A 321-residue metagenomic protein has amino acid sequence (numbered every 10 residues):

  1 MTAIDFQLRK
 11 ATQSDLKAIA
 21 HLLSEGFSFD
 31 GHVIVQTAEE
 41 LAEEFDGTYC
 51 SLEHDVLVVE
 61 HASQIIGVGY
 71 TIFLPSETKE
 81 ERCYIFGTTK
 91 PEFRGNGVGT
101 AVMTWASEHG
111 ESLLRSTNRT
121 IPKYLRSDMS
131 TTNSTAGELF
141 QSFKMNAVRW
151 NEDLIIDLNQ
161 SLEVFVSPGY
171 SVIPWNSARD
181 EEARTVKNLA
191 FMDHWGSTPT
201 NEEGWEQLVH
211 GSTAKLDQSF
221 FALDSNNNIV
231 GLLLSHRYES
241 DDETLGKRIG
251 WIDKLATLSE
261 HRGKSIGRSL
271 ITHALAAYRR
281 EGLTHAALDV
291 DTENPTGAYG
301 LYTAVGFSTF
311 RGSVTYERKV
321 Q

Functional and structural regions predicted by a protein language model:
M1-S14, H21, E25, N146 (+1 more regions): Conserved N-terminal entry element of GNAT/NAT acetyltransferase domains
S28-Y49, H61, G69-T78, G196-L255: A conserved beta-strand-loop-helix scaffold within acyl/acetyltransferase catalytic domains
D55-V58, Q218-F221, T272: Hydrophobic beta-strand residues of extracellular immunoglobulin-like
F73-R82, F86-P168, V314-R318: Acyl-donor-binding surface of acyltransferase catalytic domains
I85, S127, I252, A286-V290: Conserved hydrophobic beta-strand within the GNAT/NAT acetyltransferase core sheet that lines the active-site cleft
G95-S112, K254-T257, G263-A276, R280 (+2 more regions): Conserved acetyl-CoA-binding loop-helix of GNAT-fold acetyltransferases
A136-F140, Y302, F307: Conserved active-site tyrosine of GNAT-family acetyltransferases
E152-I173, T284-Y299, S308-Q321: C-terminal "cap" of GNAT-fold acetyltransferases
